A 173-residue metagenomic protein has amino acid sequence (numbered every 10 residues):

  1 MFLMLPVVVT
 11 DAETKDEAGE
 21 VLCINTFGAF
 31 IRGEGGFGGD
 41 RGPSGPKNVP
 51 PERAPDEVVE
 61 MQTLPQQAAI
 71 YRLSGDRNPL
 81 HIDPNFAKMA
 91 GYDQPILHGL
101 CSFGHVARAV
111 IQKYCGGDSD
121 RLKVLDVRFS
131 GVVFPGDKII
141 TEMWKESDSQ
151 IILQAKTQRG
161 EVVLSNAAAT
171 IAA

Functional and structural regions predicted by a protein language model:
M1, G104-Q150: Hydrophobic beta-strand-centered segment that forms part of the acyl-chain substrate-binding groove
M1-V58, P135-G136, I140-A173: HotDog/MaoC-like acyl-thioester-processing domains
F27-L97, I111: Catalytic strand-loop segment that frames the active site of acyl-thioester-processing enzymes
D83, G91, K123, R128 (+2 more regions): A residue-level detector for conformationally permissive "hinge/kink" positions
M89, I96-C101, D126-F129: C-terminal accessory segment of soluble enzyme catalytic cores
